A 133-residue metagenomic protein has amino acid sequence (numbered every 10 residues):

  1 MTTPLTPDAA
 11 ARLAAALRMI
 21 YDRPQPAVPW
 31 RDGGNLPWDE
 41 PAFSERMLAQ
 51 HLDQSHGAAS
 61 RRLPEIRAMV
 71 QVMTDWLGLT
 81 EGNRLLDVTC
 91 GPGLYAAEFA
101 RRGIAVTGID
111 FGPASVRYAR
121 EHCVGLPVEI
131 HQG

Functional and structural regions predicted by a protein language model:
T2-W38: N-terminal auxiliary segments of SAM/dcSAM-dependent transferases
A42, Q54-Q71: Conserved SAM-binding loop and adjacent beta-strand
G82-G91: Conserved class I S-adenosyl-L-methionine
P92-I104: Conserved SAM-binding loop of SAM-dependent methyltransferases across substrates and taxa, primarily the Class I
A105-D110: Conserved SAM-binding motif I beta-strand of class I
G112-A114: Conserved SAM/SAH-binding beta-strand->alpha-helix loop
A119-R120: Conserved SAM-binding loop
V124-G133: Conserved SAM-binding strand-loop segment of SAM-dependent methyltransferases
